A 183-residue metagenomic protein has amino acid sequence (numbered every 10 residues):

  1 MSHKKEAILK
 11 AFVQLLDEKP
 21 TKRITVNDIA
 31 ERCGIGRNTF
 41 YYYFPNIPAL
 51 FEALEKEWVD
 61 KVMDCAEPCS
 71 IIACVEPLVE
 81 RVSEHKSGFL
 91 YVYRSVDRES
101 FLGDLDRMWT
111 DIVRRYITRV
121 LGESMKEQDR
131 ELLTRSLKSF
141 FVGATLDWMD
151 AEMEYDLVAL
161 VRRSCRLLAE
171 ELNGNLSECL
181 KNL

Functional and structural regions predicted by a protein language model:
M1-K19, R23-I24, D28: Basic, helix-initiating cap at the start of DNA-binding domains
L16, T25-V26, F40, I47-E55: Amphipathic alpha-helical segments enriched in hydrophobic/aromatic and basic residues that form the DNA-contacting
E18, L54-L78, F89-Y91: Amphipathic alpha-helical linker/stalk segments
E31: Alpha-helical residues within the helix-turn-helix
G34-F44: Short hydrophobic/aromatic patch on the recognition helix
S70-I117: Helical hydrophobic small-molecule/effector-binding pocket
R98-S124, Q128-G143, N173: Amphipathic alpha-helical packing segments from all-alpha helical-bundle domains
D150-L183: C-terminal peripheral helix-coil segments that are non-catalytic and often amphipathic
